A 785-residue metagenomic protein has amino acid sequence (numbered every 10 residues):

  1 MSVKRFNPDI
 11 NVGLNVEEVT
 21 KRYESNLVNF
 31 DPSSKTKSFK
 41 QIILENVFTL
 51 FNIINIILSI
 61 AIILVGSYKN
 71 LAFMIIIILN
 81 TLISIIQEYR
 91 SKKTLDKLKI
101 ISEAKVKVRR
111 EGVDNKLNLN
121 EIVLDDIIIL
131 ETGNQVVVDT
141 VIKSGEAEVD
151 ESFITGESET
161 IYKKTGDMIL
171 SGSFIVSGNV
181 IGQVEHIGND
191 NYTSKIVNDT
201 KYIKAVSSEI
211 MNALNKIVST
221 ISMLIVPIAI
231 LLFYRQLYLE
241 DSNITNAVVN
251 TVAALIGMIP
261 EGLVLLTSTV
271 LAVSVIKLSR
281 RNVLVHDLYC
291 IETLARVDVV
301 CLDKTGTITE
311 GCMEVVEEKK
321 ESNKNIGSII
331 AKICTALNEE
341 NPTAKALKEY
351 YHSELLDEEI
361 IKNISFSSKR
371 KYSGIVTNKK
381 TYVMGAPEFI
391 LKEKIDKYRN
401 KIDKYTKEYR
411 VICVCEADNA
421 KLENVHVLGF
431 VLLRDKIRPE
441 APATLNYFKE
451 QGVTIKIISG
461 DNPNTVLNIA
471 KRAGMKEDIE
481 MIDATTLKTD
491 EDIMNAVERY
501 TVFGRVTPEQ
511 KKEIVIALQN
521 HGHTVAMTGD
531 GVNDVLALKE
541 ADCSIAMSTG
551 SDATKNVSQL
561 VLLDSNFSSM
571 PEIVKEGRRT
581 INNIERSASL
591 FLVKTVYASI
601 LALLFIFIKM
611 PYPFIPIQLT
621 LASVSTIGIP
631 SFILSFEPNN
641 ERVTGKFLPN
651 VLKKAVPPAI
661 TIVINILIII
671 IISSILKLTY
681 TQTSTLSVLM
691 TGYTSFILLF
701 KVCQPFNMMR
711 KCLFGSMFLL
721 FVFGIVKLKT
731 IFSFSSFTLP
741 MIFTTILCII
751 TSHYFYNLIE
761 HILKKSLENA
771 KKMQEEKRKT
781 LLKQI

Functional and structural regions predicted by a protein language model:
V3-K4, G13-V16, E103-N212, R410 (+2 more regions): Cytosolic catalytic regions of P-type ion-transporting ATPases
N7-K35, L79-L82, I86, R90-K93 (+2 more regions): Actuator/coupling domain of P-type ATPases
N29-K107, L347: Transmembrane helix-loop-helix hairpins at the membrane interface
I53-I75, M223-P260, A272-N282, A598-P616 (+2 more regions): Helix-interface capping motifs at the ends of transmembrane segments in multi-pass membrane proteins
I230, Y234-L237, S373-D396, I402-A517 (+6 more regions): Cytosolic catalytic headpieces and adjacent flexible linkers of membrane translocases
L232, E477-A526, A541, S548-R710 (+1 more regions): Membrane-embedded transport module
R296-V427, L433, N446-Y447, I455-L467 (+4 more regions): Cytosolic catalytic regions of ATP/NTP-dependent phosphoryl-transfer enzymes
